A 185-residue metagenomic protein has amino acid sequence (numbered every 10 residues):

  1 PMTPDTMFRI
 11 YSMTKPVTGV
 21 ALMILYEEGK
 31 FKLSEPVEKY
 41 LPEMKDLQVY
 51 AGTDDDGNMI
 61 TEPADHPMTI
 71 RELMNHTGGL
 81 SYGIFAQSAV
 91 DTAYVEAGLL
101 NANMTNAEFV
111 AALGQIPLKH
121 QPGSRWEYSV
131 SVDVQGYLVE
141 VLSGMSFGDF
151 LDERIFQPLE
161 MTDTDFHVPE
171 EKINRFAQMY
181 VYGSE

Functional and structural regions predicted by a protein language model:
P1-I10, K30-K32, D46-D55: Short, conserved catalytic-motif segment at the N-terminal edge
M2, M23-L25, K172: A generic structural signal for short, solvent-exposed coil/turn residues that cap or connect secondary-structure
T3-T6, T14, T18, T69 (+1 more regions): Ser/Thr-centric signal marking residues that sit in or immediately flank functional binding/regulatory motifs
M7, S12, I60-P63: Short gly/ser-rich anion-binding loops that grip negatively charged ligand groups
R9-V37, L41, K45, V132-E140: Active-site SXXK
K39-E185: Short, surface-exposed loop or secondary-structure junction motifs that flank catalytic or metal-binding residues
